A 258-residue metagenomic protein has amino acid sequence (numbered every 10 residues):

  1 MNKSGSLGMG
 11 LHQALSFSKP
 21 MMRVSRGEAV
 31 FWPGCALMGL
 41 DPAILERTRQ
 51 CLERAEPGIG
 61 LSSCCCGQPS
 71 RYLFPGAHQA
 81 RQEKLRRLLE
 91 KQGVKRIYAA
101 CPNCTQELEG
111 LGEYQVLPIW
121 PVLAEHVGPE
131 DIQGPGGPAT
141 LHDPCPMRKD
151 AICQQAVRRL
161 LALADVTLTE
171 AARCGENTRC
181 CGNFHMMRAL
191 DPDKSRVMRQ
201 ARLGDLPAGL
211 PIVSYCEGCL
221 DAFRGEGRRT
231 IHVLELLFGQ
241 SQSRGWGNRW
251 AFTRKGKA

Functional and structural regions predicted by a protein language model:
M1-E113, N248-A258: Iron-sulfur-cluster electron-transfer modules
G27-W32, A36-M38, P42-L45, Q133-T169: Basic- and aromatic-lined ligand-binding clefts that recognize polyanionic substrates
P33-M38, S62-P75, Y98-E107, H142-C153 (+2 more regions): Local cysteine-cluster metal-coordination motifs and their immediate loop/turn environment, predominantly Fe-S cluster
Q50-R54, L89-K91, E107-G112, V127 (+3 more regions): Alpha-helix C-terminal capping segments
A77-Q79, P192-S195, R228: Short cysteine/histidine-rich zinc-coordinating motifs and their immediately flanking basic loops
R86, D191-P211, Y215: A short, acidic, amphipathic alpha-helical segment used as a generic capping/interface helix at domain edges
E113-G137, A171-R179, G227-A258: Short, flexible loop segments at boundaries between secondary-structure elements
